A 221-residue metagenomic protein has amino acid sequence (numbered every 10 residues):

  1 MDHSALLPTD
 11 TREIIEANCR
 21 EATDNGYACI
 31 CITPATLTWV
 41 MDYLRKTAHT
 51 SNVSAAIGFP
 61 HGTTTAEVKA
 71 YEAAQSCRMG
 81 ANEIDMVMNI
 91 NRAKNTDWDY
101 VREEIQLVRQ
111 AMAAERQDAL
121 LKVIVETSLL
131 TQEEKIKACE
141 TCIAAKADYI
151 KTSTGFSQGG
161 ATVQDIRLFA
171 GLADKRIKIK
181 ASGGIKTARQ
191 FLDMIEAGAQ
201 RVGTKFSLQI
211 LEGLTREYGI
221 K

Functional and structural regions predicted by a protein language model:
H3-N25, A35-I179, T187-G213, I220-K221: Alpha/beta enzyme core
A28: Metallocofactor- and cofactor-centric catalytic cores in central/energy metabolism, strongly enriched
I32: N-terminal beta-strand-loop-alpha-helix module at the start of alpha/beta ligand-binding or catalytic domains
S182: Short hydrophobic "strand-cap" motifs at the C-terminus of beta-strands
